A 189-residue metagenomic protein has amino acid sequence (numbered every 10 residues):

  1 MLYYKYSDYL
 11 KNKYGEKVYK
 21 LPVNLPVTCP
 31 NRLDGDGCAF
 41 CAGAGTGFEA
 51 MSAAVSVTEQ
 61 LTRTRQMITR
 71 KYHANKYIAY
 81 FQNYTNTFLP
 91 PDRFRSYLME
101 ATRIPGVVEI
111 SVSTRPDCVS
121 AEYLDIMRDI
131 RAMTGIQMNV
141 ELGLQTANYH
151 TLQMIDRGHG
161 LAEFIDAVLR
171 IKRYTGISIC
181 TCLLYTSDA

Functional and structural regions predicted by a protein language model:
M1-A39, G43-E59, R63-I78: N-terminal [4Fe-4S]-dependent radical SAM core
A44-T64, Y72-P91, G106-V119, I136-E163: Core AdoMet radical
L61-R65, R95-M99, L124-R128, I165-V168: Generic structural signal for well-ordered alpha-helices, preferentially at hydrophobic/aromatic core positions
M99-P105, M127-G135: Acidic (Asp/Glu)-rich catalytic clusters
V112-T114, E122-D129: Short, contiguous, well-ordered secondary-structure segments
F164-I179: Alpha-helix-loop-beta-strand connector modules within alpha/beta enzyme cores
C180-L184: Short, conserved beta-strand edge motifs with alternating hydrophobic and charged residues
Y185-A189: Conserved small/polar residues in nucleotide/adenosyl-binding loops
